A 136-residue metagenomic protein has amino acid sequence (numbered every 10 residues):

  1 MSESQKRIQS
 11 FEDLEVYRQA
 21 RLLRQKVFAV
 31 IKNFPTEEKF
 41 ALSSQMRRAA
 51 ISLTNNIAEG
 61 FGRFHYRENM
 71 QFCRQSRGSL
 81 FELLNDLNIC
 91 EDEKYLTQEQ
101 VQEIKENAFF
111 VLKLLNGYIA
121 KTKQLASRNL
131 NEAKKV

Functional and structural regions predicted by a protein language model:
M1-E59, R63-V136: Short, C-terminally biased terminal segments at protein or domain edges
